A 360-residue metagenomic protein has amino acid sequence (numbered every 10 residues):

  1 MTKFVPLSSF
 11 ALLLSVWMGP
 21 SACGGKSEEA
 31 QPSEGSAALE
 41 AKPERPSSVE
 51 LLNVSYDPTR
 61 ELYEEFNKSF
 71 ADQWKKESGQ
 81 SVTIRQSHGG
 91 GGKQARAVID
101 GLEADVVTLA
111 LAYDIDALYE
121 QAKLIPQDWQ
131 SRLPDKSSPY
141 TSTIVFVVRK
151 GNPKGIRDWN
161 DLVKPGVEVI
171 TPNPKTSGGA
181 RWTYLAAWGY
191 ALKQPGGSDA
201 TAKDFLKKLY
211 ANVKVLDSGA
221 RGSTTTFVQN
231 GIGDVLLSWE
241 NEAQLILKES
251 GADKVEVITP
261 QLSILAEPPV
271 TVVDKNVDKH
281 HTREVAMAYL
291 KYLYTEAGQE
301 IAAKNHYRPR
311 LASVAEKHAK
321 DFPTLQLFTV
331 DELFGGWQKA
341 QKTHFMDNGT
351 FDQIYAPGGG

Functional and structural regions predicted by a protein language model:
S8-P20: Bacterial N-terminal signal peptides
C23-S27: Bacterial signal peptide processing site
E29-T176, A319-K320, Q326, D352-G359: N-terminal segment of the mature folded domain
V54-Y56, V148-K150, E168-P195, Y210-V213 (+1 more regions): Short beta-strand->loop
I144-N152, E267-E284, I301-N305: A bilobed periplasmic-binding-protein/Venus flytrap-type ligand-binding module shared by bacterial periplasmic
G151-R157, T176, G189-G197, N276-E284: Short helix-loop capping/hinge motifs at secondary-structure junctions, enriched in acidic/polar residues
Q194-Q261: Ligand-binding pocket segment of bilobal, Venus flytrap-like solute-binding proteins
V277-G360: Extracellular/periplasmic juxtamembrane helices and adjacent flexible linkers that interface with membrane partners
